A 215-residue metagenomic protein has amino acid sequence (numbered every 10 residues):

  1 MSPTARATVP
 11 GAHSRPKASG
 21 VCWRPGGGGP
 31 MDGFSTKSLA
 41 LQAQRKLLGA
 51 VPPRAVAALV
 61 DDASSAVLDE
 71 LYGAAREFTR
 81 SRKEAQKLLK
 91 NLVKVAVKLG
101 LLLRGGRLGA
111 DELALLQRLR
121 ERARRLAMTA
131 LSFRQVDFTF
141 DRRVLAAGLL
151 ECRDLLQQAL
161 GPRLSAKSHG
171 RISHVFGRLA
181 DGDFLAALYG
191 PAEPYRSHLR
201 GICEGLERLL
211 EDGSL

Functional and structural regions predicted by a protein language model:
S2-L108, F133, D137, L156-V175 (+2 more regions): N-terminal amphipathic alpha-helical segments
L59-D62, K83, K87, A114 (+2 more regions): Residues within HEAT/ARM-like alpha-solenoid scaffolds
D61, R124-D141, R196-I202: Contiguous hydrophobic segments
K90-K94, D111-Q135, A147-L150: Elongated alpha-helical scaffolds
R143-Q158: Eukaryotic polytopic
S197-L215: C-terminal helix/juxtamembrane-tail motif
